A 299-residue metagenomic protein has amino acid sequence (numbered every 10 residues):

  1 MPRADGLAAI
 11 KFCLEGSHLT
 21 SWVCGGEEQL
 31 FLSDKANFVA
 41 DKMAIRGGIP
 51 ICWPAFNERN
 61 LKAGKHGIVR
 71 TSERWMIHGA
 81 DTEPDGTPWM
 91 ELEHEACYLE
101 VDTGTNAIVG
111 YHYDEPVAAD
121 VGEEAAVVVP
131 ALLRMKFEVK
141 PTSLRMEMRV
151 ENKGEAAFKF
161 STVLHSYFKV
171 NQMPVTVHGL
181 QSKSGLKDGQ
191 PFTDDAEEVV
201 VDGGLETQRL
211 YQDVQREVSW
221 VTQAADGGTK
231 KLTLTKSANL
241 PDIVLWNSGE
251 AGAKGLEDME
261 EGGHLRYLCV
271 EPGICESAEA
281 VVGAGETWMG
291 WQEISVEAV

Functional and structural regions predicted by a protein language model:
M1-I10, E15, C24-G25, C97-E124 (+1 more regions): Beta-strand-rich recognition/accessory modules
G6-K65: Acidic-aromatic substrate-binding/catalytic surfaces of carbohydrate-active enzymes
L7, G16-S17, V128-L132, V139-R145 (+1 more regions): Coil-to-beta-strand transition motifs
I10, M90-L92, L133-M135, M146 (+3 more regions): Hydrophobic residues positioned within well-ordered beta-strands of beta-sheet architectures
F12, M148-G154, V296: Asparagine-centered strand-capping/turn motif at beta-strand->loop junctions
K42-T71, H178-P191, A196-E197, V218: Beta-strand/loop-rich accessory regions of lumenal/periplasmic or secreted enzymes, predominantly carbohydrate-active
A63-P141: Extended, loop-rich substrate-binding clefts of extracytoplasmic carbohydrate-active enzymes
E155-F160, Y167-I243: Active-site/ligand-binding surface loops and adjacent short beta/alpha elements that line catalytic pockets across
